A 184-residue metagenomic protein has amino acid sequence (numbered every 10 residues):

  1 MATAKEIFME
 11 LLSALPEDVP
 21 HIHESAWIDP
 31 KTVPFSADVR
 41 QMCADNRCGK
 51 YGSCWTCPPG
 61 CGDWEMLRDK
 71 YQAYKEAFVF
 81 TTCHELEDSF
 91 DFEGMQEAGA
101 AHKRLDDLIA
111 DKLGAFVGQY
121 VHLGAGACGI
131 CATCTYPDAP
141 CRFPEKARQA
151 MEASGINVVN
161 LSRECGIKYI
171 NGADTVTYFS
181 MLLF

Functional and structural regions predicted by a protein language model:
M1-I28: TRNA-binding/sensing appendages of the translation machinery
H21-C54, P58-F184: Catalytic cores of enzyme domains
